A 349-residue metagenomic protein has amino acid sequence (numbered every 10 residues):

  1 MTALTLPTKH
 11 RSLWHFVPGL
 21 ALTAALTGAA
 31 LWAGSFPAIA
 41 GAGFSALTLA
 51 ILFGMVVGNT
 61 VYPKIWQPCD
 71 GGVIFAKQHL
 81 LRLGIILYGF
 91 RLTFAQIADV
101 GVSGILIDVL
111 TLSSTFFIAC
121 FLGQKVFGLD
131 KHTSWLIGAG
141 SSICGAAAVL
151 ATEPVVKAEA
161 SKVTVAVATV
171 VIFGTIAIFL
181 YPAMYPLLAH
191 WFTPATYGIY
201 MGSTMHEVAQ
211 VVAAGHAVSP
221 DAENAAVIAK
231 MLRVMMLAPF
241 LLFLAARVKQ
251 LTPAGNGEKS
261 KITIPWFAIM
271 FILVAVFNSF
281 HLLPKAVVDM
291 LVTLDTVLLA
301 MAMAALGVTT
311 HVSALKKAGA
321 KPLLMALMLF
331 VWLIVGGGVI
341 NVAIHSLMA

Functional and structural regions predicted by a protein language model:
T2-F75, Y88-Q96, P239-D295, A302-A314 (+2 more regions): Structural signature of multi-pass alpha-helical membrane transport proteins
T2-L4, L122-G128, A177-Y200, A229-N256 (+1 more regions): Juxtamembrane and boundary regions of transmembrane helices in multi-pass small-molecule transporters and channels
F16-L20, C69-L83, I105-L106, D130-S141 (+4 more regions): Cytoplasmic-side transmembrane-helix entry/capping segments in multi-pass membrane proteins
P18-A24, F75-K77, L83, Y88 (+4 more regions): Entry/N-cap segments of selected transmembrane alpha helices and their immediately preceding amphipathic helices
A21-G28, L52-G54, K77-G89, T111 (+6 more regions): Small-residue-rich segments of transmembrane alpha-helices in multi-pass membrane proteins, especially helix faces
I39, V61-I65, L92-F94, V126-T133 (+5 more regions): Juxtamembrane helix-boundary/capping and inter-helix hinge elements in multi-pass membrane proteins
A40-V56, Q78, V100-S114, G138-S141 (+3 more regions): Structural signature of hydrophobic alpha-helical transmembrane segments
L129-A177, A195-S219, L294: Alpha-helical membrane segments and immediately flanking helix-loop junctions that form or couple to the substrate/ion
